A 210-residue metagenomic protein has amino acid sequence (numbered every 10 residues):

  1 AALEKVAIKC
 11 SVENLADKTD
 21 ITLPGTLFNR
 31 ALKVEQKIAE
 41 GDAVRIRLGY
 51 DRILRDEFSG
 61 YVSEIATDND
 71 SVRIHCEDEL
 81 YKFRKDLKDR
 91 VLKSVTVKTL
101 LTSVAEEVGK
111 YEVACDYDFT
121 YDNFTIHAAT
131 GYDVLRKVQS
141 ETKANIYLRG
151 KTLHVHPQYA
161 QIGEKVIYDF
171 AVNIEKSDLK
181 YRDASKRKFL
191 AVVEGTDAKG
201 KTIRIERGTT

Functional and structural regions predicted by a protein language model:
A1-K82: Assembly/oligomerization scaffold segments
K9-S11, T22-P24, R47-G49, E77 (+5 more regions): A structural detector for beta-sheet-dominated domains
F28-N29, K82, K143-N145, I162 (+1 more regions): Short beta-strands and strand-coil junctions in structured, solvent-facing domains, enriched
K33, K85-D89, K165-Y168: Short, charged, solvent-exposed linker or helix-capping segments at domain edges/interfaces that act as flexible hinges
V72, T152-H154: Hydrophobic residues embedded in beta-strands of well-ordered beta-sheets
K82-S103, V113-K137, E141: Short acidic/polar beta-strand-loop edge motifs in secreted extracellular and Gram-negative envelope-associated
G109-D116, T142-T152: Short, well-structured beta-strand/strand-turn elements
R136, L148-G150, P157-T210: Acidic, small/polar-enriched beta strand-loop surface segments
